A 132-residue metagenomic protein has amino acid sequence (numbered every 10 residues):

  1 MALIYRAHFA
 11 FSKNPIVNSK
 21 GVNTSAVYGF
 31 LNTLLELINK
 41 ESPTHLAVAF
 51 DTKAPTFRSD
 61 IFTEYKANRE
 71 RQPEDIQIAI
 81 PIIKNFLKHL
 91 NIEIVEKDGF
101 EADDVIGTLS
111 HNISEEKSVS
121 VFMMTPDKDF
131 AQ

Functional and structural regions predicted by a protein language model:
M1-M124, F130-Q132: Noncatalytic, basic helical substrate-engagement surface that gates or grips nucleic-acid strands
